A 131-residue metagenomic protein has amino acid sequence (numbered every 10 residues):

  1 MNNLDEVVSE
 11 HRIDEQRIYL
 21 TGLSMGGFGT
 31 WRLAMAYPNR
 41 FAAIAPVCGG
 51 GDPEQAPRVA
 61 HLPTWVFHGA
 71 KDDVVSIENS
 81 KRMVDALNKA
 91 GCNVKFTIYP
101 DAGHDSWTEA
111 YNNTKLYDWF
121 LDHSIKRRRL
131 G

Functional and structural regions predicted by a protein language model:
M1-M25, P38-R40: Gly/Ser-rich "nucleophile elbow"/oxyanion-hole loop immediately N-terminal to the catalytic nucleophile in hydrolases
L20-G22, V47, F67: Short beta-strand immediately N-terminal to the catalytic nucleophile in serine-hydrolase-like folds
G29-L33: Hydrolases whose catalytic domains are alpha/beta-hydrolase-1, hotdog thioesterase, or metallo-beta-lactamase-like
R40-G50: A conserved short beta-strand
D52-H61: Conserved serine/cysteine hydrolase catalytic core
P63-F67, D73, I77-G131: C-terminal catalytic histidine-bearing segment of alpha/beta-hydrolase fold enzymes
